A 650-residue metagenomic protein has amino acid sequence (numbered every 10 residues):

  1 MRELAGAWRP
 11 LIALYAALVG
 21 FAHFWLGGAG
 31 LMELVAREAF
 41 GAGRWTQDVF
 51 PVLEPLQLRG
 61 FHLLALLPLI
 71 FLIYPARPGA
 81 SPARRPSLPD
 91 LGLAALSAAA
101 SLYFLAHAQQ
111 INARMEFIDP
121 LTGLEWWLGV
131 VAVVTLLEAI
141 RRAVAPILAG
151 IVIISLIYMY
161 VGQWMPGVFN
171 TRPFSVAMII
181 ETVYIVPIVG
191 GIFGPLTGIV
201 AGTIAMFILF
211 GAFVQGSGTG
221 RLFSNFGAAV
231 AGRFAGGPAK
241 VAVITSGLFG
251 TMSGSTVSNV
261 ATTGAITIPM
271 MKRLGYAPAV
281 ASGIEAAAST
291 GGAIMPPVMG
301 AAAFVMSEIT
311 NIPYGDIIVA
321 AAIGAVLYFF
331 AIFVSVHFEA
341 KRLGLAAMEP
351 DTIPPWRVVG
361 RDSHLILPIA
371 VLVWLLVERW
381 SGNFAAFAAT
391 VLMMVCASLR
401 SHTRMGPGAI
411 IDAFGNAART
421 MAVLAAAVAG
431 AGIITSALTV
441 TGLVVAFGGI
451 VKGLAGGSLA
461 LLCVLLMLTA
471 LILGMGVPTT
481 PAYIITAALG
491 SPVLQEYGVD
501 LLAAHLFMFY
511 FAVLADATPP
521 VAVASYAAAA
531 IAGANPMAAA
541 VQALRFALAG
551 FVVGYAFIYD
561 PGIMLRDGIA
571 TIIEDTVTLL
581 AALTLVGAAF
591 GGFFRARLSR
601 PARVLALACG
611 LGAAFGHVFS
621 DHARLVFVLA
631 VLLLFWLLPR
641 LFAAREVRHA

Functional and structural regions predicted by a protein language model:
M1-A16, V319-T420, V523-A614, F642-H649: Long, contiguous bundles of hydrophobic transmembrane helices that form the permeation core of multi-pass
M1-D119, W126-V130, A643-E646: Conserved, well-structured core domains of diverse proteins
P51-F61, G198-I208, G315-A331, S381-T390 (+2 more regions): Alpha-helical transmembrane segments
R59-G60, E125-W126, N170-V183, T197-A201 (+4 more regions): Loop-to-transmembrane alpha-helix initiation sites
T122-W127, I192-T203, V230-A242, L274-V280 (+5 more regions): Membrane-interfacial loop-to-helix junctions in multi-pass transporters
E138, A143, I153-Y158, G162 (+8 more regions): Core transmembrane alpha-helical segments of multi-pass membrane transporters/permeases
F210-Q215, S246-S255, A287-A293, L376 (+4 more regions): Transmembrane alpha-helix interface/packing and boundary motifs in multi-pass membrane proteins, characterized by
S224-G292, V298-A302, N311, T479-F511 (+1 more regions): Hydrophobic transmembrane alpha-helices that form the pore/transport pathway of multi-pass ion and small-solute
